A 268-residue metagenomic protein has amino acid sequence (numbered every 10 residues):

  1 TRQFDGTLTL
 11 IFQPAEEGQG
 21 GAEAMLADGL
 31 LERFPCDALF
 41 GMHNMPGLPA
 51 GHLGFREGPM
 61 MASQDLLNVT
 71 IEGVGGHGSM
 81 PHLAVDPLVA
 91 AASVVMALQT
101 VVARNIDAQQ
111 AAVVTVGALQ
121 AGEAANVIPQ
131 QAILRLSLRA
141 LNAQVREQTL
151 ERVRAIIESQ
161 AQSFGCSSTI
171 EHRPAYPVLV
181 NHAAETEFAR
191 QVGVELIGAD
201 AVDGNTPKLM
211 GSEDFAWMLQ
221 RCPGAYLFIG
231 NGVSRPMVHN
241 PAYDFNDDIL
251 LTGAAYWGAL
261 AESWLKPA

Functional and structural regions predicted by a protein language model:
R2-P129, L209-E213: Histidine/acidic-residue-rich, glycine-tolerant segments that coordinate divalent metal ions
V89-A268: Metal-dependent amide/peptide-bond hydrolase catalytic core, centered on the "pita-bread" metallohydrolase fold
